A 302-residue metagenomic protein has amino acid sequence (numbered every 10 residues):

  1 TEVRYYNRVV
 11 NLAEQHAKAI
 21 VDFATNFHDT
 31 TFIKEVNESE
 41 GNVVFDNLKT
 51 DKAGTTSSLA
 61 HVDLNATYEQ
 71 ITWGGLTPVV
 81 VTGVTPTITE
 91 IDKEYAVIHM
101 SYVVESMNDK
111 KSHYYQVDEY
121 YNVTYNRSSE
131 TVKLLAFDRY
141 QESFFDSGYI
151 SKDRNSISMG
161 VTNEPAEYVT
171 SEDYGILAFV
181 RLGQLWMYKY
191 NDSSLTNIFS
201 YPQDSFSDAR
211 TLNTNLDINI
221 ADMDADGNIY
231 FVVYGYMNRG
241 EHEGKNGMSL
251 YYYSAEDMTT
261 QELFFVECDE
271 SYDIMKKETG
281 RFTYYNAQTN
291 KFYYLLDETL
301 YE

Functional and structural regions predicted by a protein language model:
T1-V79, S156-S194, P202-Q203, L212-L216 (+5 more regions): Core segments of small alpha/beta cavity-forming domains
V10, L135-S147, E267-E270: Short, solvent-exposed aromatic-acidic interface loops
A66-K111, L216-A225: Surface-exposed, charged secondary-structure patches
Y95-T131, D138: Exposed beta-sheet edge and beta->alpha loop/turn motif
H99-Y102, L134, F144-I150, I157-D173: Extended helix-rich, non-globular scaffold segments
D109-K111, S143-K152, K189, H242-E243 (+1 more regions): A short, polar/proline- and glycine-enriched secondary-structure boundary/capping micro-motif
T131-K133, I150-S151, S194-N197, D257-E262: Beta-strand initiation motifs
Q141-N155, S194-D208: Short, flexible helix-coil linker/hinge segments at the edges of structured domains or between repeats
